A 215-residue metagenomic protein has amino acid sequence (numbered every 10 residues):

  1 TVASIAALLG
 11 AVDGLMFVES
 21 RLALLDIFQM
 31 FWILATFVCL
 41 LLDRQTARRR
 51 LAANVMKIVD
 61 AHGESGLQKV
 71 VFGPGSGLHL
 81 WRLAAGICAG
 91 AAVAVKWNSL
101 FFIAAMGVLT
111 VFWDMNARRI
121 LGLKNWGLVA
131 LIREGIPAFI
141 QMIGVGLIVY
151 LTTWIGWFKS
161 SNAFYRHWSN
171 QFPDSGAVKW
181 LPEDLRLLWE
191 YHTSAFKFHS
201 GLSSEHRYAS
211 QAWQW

Functional and structural regions predicted by a protein language model:
I5, L9, L80, A84-I87 (+1 more regions): Alpha-helical membrane-protein architecture signal
A6-A11, V18, V38, A89 (+1 more regions): Short helix- or helix-capping micro-motifs that position conserved polar/aromatic residues at function-defining sites
R21-F28, V95-N98: Short acidic/glycine- and proline-prone juxtamembrane loop motifs at membrane-interface regions of multi-pass membrane
I27-A35, A104, I143: Membrane-embedded alpha-helical segments of multi-pass membrane proteins, especially the transmembrane helices
T36-W81, T110-L121: Membrane-interface transmembrane helices that cradle and orient dolichyl/undecaprenyl
C39-D43, I103, G107-D114, L151 (+1 more regions): Hydrophobic membrane-targeting alpha-helices
L121-G144: Membrane-interfacial entry segments at the cytosolic side of transmembrane helices
G127, L131, G146-Q214: Aromatic-rich transmembrane-lumenal/periplasmic boundary elements in polytopic membrane proteins
